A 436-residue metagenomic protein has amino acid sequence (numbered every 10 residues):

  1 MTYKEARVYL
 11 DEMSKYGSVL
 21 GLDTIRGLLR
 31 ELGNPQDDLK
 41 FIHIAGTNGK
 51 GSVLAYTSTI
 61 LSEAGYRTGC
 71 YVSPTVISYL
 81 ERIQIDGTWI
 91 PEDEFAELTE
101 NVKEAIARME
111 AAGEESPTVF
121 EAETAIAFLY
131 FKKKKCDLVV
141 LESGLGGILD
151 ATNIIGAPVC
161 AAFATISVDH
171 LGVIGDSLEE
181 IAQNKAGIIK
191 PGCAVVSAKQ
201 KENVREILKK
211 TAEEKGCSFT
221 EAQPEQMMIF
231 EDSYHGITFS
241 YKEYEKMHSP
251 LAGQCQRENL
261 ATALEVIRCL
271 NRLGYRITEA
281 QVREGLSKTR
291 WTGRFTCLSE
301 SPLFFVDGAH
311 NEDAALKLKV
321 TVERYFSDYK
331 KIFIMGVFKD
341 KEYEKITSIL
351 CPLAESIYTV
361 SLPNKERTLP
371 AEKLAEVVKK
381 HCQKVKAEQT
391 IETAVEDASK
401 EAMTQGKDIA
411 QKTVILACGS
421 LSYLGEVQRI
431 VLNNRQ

Functional and structural regions predicted by a protein language model:
M1-G46, S52-Y66, Y71-S73, A107-E115: Short functional linear segments
L29, N34-D37, E63-G156: ATP-dependent carboxylate-amine ligase catalytic core
V72, A198-K199, T211-D232, P250-Q254 (+6 more regions): Beta-strand->loop->alpha-helix junctions that form or flank phosphate-binding loops in nucleotide-handling enzymes
T99, E231-E245: Acidic-glycine-rich active-site phosphate/pyrophosphate-binding loop
K133, L138-S143, L149-A162, I166-L171 (+2 more regions): Nucleotide phosphate-binding/pyrophosphate-handling subdomain across enzymes that bind or process nucleotide phosphates
L145-L149, I155-G216, Y343: Conserved catalytic-core segment of NTP-binding enzymes
K201-T220, L303-V306, E312, T347-T413: C-terminal helical cap/extension that packs against the catalytic core of soluble nucleotide-cofactor enzymes
S420-Q436: Glycine/aspartate-rich loop-and-adjacent alpha/beta segment that forms the canonical ThDP
